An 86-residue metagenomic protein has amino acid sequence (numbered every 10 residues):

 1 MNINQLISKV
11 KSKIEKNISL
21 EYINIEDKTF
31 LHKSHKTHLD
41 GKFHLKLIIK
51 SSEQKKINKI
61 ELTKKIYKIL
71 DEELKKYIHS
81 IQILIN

Functional and structural regions predicted by a protein language model:
M1-N86: N-terminal, polar/charged subdomain of small-to-medium soluble alpha/beta proteins
